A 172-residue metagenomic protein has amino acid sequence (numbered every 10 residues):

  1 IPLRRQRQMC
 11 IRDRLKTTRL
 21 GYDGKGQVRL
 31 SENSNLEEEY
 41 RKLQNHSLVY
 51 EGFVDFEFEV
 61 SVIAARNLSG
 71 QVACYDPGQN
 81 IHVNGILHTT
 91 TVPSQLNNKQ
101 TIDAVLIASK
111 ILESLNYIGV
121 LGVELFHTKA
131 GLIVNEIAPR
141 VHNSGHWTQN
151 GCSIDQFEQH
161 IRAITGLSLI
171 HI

Functional and structural regions predicted by a protein language model:
I1-R7, I11, I170-H171: Single conserved hydrophobic/aromatic residue that forms the stacking wall/gate of nucleotide- or nucleobase-binding
R5-Q8, T17-L30: Conserved beta-loop-beta/alpha segment of the NTase-like Rossmann-fold superfamily that binds/positions NTPs
R12-R14, F58: Acidic/histidine-enriched active-site and ligand-binding environments that engage anionic O-linkages
R14, G122, V134: Generic enzyme active-site microenvironment
R14-T17, Y50-G52: General beta-strand structural signal in soluble alpha/beta enzymes
L30-V123, H127-K129: Internal nucleotide-binding/catalytic subdomain
I102-V123, P139-L169: Active-site "cap" helix and flanking loop/linker of ATP-utilizing ligase/carboxylase catalytic domains
G131-V141: A short beta-strand motif that forms the metal-chelation/ATP-contact edge of phosphoryl-transfer active sites
